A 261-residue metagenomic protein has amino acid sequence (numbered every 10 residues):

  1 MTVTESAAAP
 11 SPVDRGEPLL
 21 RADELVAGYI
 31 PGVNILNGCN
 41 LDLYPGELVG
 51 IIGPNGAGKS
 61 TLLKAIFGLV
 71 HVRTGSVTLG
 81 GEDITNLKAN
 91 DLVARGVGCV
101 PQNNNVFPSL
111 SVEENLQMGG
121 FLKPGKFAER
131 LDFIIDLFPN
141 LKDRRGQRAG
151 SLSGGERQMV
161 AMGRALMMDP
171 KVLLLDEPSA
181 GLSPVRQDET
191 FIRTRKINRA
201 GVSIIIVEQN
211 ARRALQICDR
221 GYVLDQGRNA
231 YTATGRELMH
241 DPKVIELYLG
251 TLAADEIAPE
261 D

Functional and structural regions predicted by a protein language model:
T2-D261: Glycine-rich phosphate-binding loops of nucleotide-dependent enzymes
